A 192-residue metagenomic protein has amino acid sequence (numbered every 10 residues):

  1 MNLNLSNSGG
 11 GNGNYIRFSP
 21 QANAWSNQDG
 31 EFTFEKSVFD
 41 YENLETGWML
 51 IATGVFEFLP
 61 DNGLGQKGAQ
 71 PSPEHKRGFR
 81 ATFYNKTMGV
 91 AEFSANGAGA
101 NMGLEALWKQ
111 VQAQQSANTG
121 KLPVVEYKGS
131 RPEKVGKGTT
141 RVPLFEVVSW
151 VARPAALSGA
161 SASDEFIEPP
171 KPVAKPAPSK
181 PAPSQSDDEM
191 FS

Functional and structural regions predicted by a protein language model:
M1-V90, K134-T140, V147-G159: OB-fold ssDNA-binding interfaces and closely related basic DNA-contact patches used across DNA replication/repair
N2, N101-L104, P123, P154: Generic N-terminal initiation segments characterized by hydrophobic and/or small/turn-forming residues
K76-Q112: Short acidic, glycine/tyrosine-flanked loop/strand segments centered on an H-E-D-like triad
F79, K121, V125, R141-P143: Generic beta-strand structural signal
L107-E126: Short nucleic-acid-contacting surface segments enriched for D/E, G, S/T with interspersed K/R
S130: Short beta-strand-plus-loop segments that form exposed binding edges in beta-rich domains
L157-S192: Interfaces that engage single-stranded nucleic acids at replication/repair/recombination sites
